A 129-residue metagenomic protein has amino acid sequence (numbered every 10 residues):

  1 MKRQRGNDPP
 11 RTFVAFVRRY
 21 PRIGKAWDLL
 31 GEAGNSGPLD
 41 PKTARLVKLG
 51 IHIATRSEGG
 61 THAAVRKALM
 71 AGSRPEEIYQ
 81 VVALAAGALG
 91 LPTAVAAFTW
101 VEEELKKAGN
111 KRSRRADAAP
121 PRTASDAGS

Functional and structural regions predicted by a protein language model:
M1-T43, M70, A96-S129: Acidic, glycine/proline-rich low-complexity segments that act as flexible tails and inter-domain linkers
T12, L29-L30, L46, A63-K67 (+1 more regions): A general alpha-helix detector
L29, G50, L84-G87: Residues within well-ordered alpha-helical secondary structure of globular protein domains
S36, D40, E58-G59, R74 (+2 more regions): Alpha-helix boundary/capping and short turn/kink residues
R45-E58: Amphipathic, charged-and-aliphatic alpha-helical interface segments that function as noncatalytic docking
T55-A83: Mid-chain, well-packed structural core segment of small domains
Y79-E104: C-terminal structural segments of small proteins and small subunits
